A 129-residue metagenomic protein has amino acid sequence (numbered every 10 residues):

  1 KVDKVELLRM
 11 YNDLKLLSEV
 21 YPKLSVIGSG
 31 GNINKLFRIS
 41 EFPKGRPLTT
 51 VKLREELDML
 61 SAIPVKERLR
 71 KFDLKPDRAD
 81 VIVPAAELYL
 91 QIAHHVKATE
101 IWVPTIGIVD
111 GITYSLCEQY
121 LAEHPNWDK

Functional and structural regions predicted by a protein language model:
K1-K129: Helical "lid/coupling" subdomains associated with nucleotide-phosphate turnover
